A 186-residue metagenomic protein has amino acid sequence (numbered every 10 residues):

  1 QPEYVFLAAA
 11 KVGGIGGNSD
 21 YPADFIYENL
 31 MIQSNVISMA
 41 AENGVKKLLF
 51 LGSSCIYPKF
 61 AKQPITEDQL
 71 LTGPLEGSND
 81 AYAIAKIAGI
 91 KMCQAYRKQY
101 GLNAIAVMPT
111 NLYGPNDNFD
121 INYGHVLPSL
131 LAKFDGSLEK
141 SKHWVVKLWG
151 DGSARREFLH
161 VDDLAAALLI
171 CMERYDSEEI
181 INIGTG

Functional and structural regions predicted by a protein language model:
Q1-N29: NAD(P)H-binding glycine-rich loop region in Rossmannoid oxidoreductase-like domains and their noncatalytic homologs
Y4, I32, K47, L71 (+2 more regions): Conserved cofactor-binding/catalytic machinery of classical short-chain dehydrogenase/reductase
L7, K47-G52, I105-N111, K147-G150 (+2 more regions): Structural signature of the Rossmann-like NAD(P)-dependent dehydrogenase/reductase core
L7, S34-N79, I105: Conserved Rossmann-fold NAD(P)-dependent oxidoreductase catalytic core, especially the SDR/UDP-sugar
I32, V36-A40, M92-C93, A167 (+1 more regions): Hydrophobic positions on the long internal alpha-helix of Rossmann-like NAD(P)-dependent oxidoreductase domains
G52-S53, I90-P115, P128, E139-L148: Conserved beta-loop-beta element that borders a ligand/cofactor-binding pocket
A61, L112-S129, E139-W144, V161-D162 (+1 more regions): Glycine/proline-rich active-site loop of Rossmann-fold NAD(P)-dependent oxidoreductases
A81, A85-A88: Active-site helix of classical SDR
